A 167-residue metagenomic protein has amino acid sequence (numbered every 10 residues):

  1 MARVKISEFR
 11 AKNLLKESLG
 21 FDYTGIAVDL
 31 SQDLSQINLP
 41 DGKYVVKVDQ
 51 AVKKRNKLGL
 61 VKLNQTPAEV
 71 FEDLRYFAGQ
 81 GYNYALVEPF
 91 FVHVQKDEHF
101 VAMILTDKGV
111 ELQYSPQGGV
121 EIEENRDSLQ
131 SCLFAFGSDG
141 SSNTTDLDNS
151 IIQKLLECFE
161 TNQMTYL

Functional and structural regions predicted by a protein language model:
A2-S31, V45, Q50, N56: N-terminal, positively charged regions that mediate nucleic acid binding
L14-L15, P40-N56, Y82-V94, V101 (+1 more regions): ATP-grasp fold ATP-binding core
G25, V46-D73, E98-F100, E111 (+1 more regions): Glycine-rich phosphate-binding loop of ATP-grasp-fold ATP-dependent ligases
V28-D29, N38, F71: Anionic, Ser/Thr-rich low-complexity intrinsically disordered regions
D33-D41: Short amphipathic alpha-helix with an adjacent loop that forms part of the alpha/beta core around
D49-A51, L58-L60, Q80-A85, T144 (+1 more regions): Extended, highly charged
D139-L167: A long amphipathic alpha-helix within ATP-dependent nucleotide-binding catalytic cores
